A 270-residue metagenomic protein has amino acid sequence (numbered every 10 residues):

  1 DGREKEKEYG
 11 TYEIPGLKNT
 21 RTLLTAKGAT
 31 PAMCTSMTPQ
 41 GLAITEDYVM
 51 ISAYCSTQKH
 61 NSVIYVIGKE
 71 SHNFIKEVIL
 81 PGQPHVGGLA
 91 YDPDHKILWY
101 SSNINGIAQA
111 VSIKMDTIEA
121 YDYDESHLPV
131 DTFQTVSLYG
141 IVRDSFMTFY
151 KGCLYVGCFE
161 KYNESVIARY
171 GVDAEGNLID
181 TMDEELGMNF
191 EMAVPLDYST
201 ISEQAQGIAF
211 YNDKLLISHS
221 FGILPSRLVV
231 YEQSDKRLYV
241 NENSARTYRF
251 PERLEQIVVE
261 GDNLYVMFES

Functional and structural regions predicted by a protein language model:
D1-T30, S270: Sequence/structural signature of beta-propeller modules and their immediately flanking N-terminal secretory/stalk
R21-H60: Beta-strand-rich domains and repeat architectures in extracellular enzymes and scaffolds, especially beta-propellers
T30-T35, V78-G82, T135-G140, L196-I201 (+1 more regions): Surface loop/turn motifs at the tips and blade-to-blade linkers of beta-strand repeat domains
P31-T45, G87-K96, Y139-Y155, I201-Y211 (+1 more regions): Structural signature of eukaryotic scaffold interfaces centered on beta-propeller domains
T38, V63-I97: Blade-loop segments of beta-propeller domains
Q58-Y65, G106-T117, Y162-E175, I223-Q233 (+1 more regions): Structural motif
M192-D235: Loop/turn-rich, solvent-exposed surfaces of beta-rich toroidal or solenoidal domains
T200-I201, R237-G261: Conserved blade-ending motifs and adjacent loop-strand segments that build the rim/top face of beta-propeller domains
